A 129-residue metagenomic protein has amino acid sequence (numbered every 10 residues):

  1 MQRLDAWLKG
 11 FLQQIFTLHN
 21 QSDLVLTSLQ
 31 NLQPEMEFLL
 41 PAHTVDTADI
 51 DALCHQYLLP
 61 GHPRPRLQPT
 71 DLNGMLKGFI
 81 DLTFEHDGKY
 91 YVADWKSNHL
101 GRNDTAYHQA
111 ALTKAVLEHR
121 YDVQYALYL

Functional and structural regions predicted by a protein language model:
M1-L129: Structural signature of nuclease core domains in nucleic-acid processing machines
